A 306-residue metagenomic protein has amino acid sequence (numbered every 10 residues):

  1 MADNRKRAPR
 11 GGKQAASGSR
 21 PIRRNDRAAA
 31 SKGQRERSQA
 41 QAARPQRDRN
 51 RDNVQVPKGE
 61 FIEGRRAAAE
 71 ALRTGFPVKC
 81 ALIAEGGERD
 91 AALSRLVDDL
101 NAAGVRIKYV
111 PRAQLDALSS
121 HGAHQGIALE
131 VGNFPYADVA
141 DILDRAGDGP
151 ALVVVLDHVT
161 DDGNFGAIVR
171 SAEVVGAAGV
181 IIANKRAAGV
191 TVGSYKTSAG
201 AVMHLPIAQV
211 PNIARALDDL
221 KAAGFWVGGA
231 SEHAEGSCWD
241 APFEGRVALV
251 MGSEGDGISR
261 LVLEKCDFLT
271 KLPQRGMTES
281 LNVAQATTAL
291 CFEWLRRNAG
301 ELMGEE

Functional and structural regions predicted by a protein language model:
M1-D144, E306: N-terminal positively charged helical leader segments and presequences
N53, V159, I168-S171, A178-N184 (+1 more regions): Hydrophobic, well-ordered secondary-structure scaffolds
G64, D157, N164, S280-N282: Active-site helix-initiating loop/hinge in glycosyltransferases
R73-F76, A92-L93, V105, G147-G236: RNA substrate-binding interface of SAM-dependent RNA methyltransferases
T74, V174, V192-A201, R260-E306: Structured adenosyl-cofactor binding patch, chiefly the S-adenosyl-L-methionine
L118-G132, S198-A201, E244-G252: Short basic, glycine-rich beta-strand/loop surfaces that mediate nucleic-acid
G228-N282: Active-site/ligand-binding-proximal alpha/beta "capping" segment
